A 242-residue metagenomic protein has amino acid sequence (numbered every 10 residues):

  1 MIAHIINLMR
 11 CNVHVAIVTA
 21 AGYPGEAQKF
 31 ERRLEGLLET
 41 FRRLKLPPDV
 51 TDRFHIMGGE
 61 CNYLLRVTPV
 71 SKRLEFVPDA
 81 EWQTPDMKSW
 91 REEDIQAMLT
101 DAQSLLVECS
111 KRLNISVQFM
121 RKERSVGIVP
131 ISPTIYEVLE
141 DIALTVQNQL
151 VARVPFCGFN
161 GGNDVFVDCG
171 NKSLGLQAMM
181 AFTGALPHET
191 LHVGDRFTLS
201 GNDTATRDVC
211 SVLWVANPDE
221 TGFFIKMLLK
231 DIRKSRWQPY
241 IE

Functional and structural regions predicted by a protein language model:
A3-I115: Active-site phosphate-binding/coordination module
R10-H14, V154-F156, H188, V209-C210: A generic structural motif
T19, G58, P130, G194 (+1 more regions): Short beta-strand/turn micro-motifs composed of small residues that flank or help shape donor/cofactor-binding pockets
G22, C61, P130-P133, F197: Short, glycine/serine-rich, charged loops/turns that create anion-binding and catalytic segments at active sites
P24-A27, Y136, T221-F223: Short, charged/polar "capping" segments at the starts of alpha-helices and the immediately preceding loops
I56, N62-R66, V126, N163-V167 (+1 more regions): A short acidic, often aromatic-flanked loop/helix-cap motif at beta-alpha or helix-coil junctions that lines enzyme
D101-L191: Conserved acidic, metal-coordinating active-site core of Asp-based, Mg2+-dependent phosphoryl-transfer enzymes
F166-D168, S173-E242: Mg2+-dependent phosphoryl-transfer enzymes with acidic/Ser/Thr/Gly-rich catalytic loops
